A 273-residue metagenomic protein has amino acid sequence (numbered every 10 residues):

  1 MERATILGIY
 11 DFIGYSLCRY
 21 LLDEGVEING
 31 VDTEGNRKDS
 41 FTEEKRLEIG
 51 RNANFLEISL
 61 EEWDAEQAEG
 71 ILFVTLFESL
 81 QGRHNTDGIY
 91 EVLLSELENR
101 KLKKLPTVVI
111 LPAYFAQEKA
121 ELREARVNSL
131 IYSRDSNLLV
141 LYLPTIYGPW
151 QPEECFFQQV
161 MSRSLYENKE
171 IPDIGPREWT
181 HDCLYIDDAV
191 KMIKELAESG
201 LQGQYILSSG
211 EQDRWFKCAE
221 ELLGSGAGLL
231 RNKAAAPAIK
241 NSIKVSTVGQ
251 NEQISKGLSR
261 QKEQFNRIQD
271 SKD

Functional and structural regions predicted by a protein language model:
M1-E66: N-terminal Rossmann/SDR dinucleotide-binding element
L7-D11, V31-G35, S59, V74-S79 (+3 more regions): Structural motif
N36-T42, Q117-K119, R214-W215: Short, charged/polar "capping" segments at the starts of alpha-helices and the immediately preceding loops
F41-T42, G82-T86, K119-E121, P152: Conserved catalytic-core motifs of eukaryotic protein kinase domains, centered on the activation segment
E69-L80, I89-E124: Conserved Rossmann-fold NAD(P)-dependent oxidoreductase catalytic core, especially the SDR/UDP-sugar
R123-D182, I186-V190: NAD(P)-dependent short-chain dehydrogenase/reductase
E153, I186, W215, N251-S255: Amphipathic alpha-helical segment in the mid-to-C-terminal domain of diverse UDP/GDP-sugar glycosyltransferases
M192-T247, S259-D273: Mid/C-terminal beta-alpha module of Rossmann-like enzyme folds, strongest in SDR-family dehydrogenases/epimerases
